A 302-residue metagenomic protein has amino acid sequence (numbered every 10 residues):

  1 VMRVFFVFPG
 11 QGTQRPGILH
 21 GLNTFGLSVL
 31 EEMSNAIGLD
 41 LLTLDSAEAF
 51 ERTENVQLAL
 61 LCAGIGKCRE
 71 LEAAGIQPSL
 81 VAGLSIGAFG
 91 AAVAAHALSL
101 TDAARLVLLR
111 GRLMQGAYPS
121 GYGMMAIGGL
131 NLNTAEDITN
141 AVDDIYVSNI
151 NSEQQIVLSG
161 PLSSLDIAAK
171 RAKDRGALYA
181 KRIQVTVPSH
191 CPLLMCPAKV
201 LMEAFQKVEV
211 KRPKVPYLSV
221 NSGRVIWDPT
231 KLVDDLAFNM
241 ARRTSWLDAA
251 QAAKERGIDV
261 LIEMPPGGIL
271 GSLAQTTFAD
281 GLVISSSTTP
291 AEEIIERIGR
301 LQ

Functional and structural regions predicted by a protein language model:
M2-T134, Y179, V260-P290: FabD-like malonyl-/acyl-CoA
Q11-G12, N35-L39, A95-A241: Alpha/beta catalytic cores of group-transfer enzymes, especially the acyltransferase/condensing modules of polyketide
N23-T24, V142, K173-D174, T276-D280 (+1 more regions): Short, solvent-exposed amphipathic alpha-helical segments in soluble enzyme and RNA/protein-processing domains
I183-T186, K254, S286-S287: Short glycine-rich catalytic loops that host catalytic nucleophiles or stabilize transition states across multiple
S222, L282-Q302: Short, flexible loop segments at boundaries between secondary-structure elements
A241-I258: A short, acidic, amphipathic alpha-helical segment used as a generic capping/interface helix at domain edges
